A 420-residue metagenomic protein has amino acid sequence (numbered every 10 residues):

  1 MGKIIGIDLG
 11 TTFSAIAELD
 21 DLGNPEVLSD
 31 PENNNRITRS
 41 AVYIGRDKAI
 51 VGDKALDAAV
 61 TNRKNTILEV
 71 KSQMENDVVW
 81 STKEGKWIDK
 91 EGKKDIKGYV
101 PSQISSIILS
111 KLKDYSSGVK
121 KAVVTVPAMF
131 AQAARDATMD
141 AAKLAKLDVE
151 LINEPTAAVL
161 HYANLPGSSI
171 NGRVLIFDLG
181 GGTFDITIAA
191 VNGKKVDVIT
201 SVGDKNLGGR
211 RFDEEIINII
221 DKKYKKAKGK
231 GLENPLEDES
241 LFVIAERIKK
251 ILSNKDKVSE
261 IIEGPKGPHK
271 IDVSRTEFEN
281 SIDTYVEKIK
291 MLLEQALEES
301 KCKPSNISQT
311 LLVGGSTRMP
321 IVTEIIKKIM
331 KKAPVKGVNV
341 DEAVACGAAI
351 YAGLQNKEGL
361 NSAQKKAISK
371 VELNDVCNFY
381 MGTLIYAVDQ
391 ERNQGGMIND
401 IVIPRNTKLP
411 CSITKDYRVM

Functional and structural regions predicted by a protein language model:
M1-Q73, T82, K93-K94, G98 (+1 more regions): Oxyanion-binding/catalytic loops of NTP- or PPi-dependent enzymes
I108: Globin-like tetrapyrrole-binding proteins
L112-K113: Structured alpha-helical segments in the cores of large, soluble enzyme domains
